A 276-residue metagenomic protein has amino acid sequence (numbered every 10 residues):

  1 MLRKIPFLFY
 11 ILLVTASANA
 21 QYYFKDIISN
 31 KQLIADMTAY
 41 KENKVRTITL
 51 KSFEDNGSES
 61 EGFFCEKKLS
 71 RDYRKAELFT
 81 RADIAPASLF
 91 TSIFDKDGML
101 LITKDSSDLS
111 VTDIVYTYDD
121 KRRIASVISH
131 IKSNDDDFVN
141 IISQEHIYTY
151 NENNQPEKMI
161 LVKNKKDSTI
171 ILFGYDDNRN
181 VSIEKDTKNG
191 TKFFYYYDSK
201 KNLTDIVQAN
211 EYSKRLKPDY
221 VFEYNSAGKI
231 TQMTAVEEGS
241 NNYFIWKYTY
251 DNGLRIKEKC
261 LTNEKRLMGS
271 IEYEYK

Functional and structural regions predicted by a protein language model:
M1-K25: Bacterial Sec-dependent N-terminal signal peptides
Q21-K276: Buried hydrophobic residues that stabilize the cores of well-folded domains
